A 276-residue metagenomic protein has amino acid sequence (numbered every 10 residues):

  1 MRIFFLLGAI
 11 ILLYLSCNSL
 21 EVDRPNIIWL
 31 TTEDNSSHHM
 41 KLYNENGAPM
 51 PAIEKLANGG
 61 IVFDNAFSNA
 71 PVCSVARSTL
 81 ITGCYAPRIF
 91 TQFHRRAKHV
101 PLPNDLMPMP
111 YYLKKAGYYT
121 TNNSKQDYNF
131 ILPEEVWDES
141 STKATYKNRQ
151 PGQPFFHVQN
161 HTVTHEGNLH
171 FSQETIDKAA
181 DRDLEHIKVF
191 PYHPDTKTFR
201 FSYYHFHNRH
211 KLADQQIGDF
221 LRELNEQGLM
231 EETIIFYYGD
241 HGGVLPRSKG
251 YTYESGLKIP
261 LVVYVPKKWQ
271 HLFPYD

Functional and structural regions predicted by a protein language model:
R2, C17-D276: Formylglycine-dependent sulfatase
I3-L15: Sec-dependent N-terminal signal peptides
